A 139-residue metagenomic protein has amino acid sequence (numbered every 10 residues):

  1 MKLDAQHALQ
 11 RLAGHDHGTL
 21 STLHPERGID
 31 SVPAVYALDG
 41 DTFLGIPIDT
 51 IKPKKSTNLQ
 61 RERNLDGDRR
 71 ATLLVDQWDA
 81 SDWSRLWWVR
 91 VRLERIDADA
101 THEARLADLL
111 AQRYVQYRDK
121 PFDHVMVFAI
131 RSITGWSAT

Functional and structural regions predicted by a protein language model:
M1-S21: Short, basic/aromatic recognition patches
K2-L3, S56, W78-T139: Charged, gly/pro-rich active-site loop segments
L12, N64-L65, L110, F128: A generic structural signal for nonpolar/aromatic side chains embedded in well-ordered alpha-helices
D16-G18, V32, T42, G67-A71 (+2 more regions): A generic structural signal for short beta-strands and their flanking turns/coil linkers
D16-P53, L73-V75: Short beta-strand segments
P33-Y36, Q60-R63, E94: Hydrophobic/aromatic beta-strand elements that line small-molecule binding cavities or substrate pockets in beta-rich
L38-D39, L65-G67, A98-T101: A short, structured loop/turn motif at beta-sheet edges
I46-I48, K52-D76, A80-S81: Helix-adjacent hinge/juxtasegments
